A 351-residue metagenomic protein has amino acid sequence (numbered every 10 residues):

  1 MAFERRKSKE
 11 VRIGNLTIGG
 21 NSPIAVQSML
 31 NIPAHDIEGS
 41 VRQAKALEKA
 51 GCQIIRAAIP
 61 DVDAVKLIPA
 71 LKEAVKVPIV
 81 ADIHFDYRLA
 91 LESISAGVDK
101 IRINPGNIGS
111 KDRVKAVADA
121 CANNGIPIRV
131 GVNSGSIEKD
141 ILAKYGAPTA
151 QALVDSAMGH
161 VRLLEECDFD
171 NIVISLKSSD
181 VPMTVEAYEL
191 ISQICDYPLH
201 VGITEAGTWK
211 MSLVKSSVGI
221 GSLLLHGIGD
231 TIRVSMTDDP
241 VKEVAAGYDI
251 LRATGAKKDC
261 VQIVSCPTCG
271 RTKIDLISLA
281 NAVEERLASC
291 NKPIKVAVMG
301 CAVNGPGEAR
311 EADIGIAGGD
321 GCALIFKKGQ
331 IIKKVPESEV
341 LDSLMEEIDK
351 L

Functional and structural regions predicted by a protein language model:
M1-M29, A122, E285: N-terminal amphipathic alpha-helix/helix-capping segment at the start of soluble metabolic enzymes
N21-G39, A58, V77-F85, I141-V154 (+1 more regions): Active-site mouth loops of central-metabolism enzymes
I24-L30, I55-A57, I79-I83, I101-I103 (+6 more regions): Hydrophobic faces of well-ordered beta-strands that scaffold small-molecule active sites in alpha/beta enzyme cores
N31-I37, E48-L71, R102-S110, I172-V181: Glycine-rich, proline-tolerant flexible connector loops at the mouths of alpha/beta enzymes
V62-I83, A116-I128, Y188-L199, V283-E285: Alpha-helix-loop-beta-strand connector modules within alpha/beta enzyme cores
A74-V77, S95-I101, A122-N124, S192-P198 (+3 more regions): Glycine-enriched alpha-helix->loop->beta-strand junction motifs that scaffold or abut catalytic
R88-R129: Hydrophobic or amphipathic alpha-helical targeting/insertion segments
N133, I141-A288: Catalytic alpha/beta core domains of metabolic enzymes, predominantly
